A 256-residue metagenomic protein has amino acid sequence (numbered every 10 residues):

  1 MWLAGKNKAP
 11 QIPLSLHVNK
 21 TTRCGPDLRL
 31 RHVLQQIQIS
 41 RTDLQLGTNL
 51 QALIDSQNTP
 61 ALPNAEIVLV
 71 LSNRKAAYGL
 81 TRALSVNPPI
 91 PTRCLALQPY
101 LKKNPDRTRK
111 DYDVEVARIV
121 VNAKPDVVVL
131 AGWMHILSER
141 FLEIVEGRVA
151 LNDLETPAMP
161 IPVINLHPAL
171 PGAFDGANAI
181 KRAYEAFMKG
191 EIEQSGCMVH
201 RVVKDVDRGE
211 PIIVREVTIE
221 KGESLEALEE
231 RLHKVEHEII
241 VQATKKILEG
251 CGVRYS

Functional and structural regions predicted by a protein language model:
M1-S256: One-carbon transfer enzymes
